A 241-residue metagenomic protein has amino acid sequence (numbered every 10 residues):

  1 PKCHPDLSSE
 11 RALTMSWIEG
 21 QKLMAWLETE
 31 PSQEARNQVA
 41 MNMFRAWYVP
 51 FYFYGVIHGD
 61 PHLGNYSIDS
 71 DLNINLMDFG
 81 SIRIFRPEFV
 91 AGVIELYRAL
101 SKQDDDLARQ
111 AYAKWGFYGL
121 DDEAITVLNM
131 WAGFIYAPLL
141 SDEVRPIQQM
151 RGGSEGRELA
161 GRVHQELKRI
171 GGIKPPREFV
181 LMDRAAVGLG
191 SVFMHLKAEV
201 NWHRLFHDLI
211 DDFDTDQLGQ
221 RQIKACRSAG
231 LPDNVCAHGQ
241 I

Functional and structural regions predicted by a protein language model:
P1-H4: Conserved HxN/HPN-centered segment at the entrance to the catalytic loop of eukaryotic protein kinase-like domains
D6-S9, I18-N42, D69-I241: Helix-rich C-lobe and terminal helical cap/extension of kinase-like folds
L13-T14: Conserved hydrophobic/aromatic residues on the N-lobe beta-strands of protein kinase domains
Q38-Y54: Conserved helicase/translocase P-loop NTPase motor core
G55, D60-H62: Conserved catalytic-loop position in the HRD/HxD motif
G64-I68: Hydrophobic residue at the +6 position relative to the catalytic HRD Asp in the kinase catalytic loop
